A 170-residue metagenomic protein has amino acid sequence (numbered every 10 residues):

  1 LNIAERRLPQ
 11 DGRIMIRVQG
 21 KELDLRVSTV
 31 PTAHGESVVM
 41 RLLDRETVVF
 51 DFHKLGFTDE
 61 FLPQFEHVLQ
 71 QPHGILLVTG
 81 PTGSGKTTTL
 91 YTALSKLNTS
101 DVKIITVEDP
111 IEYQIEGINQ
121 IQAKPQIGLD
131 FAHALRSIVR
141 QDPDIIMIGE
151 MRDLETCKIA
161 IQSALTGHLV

Functional and structural regions predicted by a protein language model:
L1-S84: N-terminal "pre-motor" subdomain/linker immediately upstream of P-loop NTPase catalytic cores
E66-L77, T87-V170: Switch/coupling sub-region of P-loop NTPases
